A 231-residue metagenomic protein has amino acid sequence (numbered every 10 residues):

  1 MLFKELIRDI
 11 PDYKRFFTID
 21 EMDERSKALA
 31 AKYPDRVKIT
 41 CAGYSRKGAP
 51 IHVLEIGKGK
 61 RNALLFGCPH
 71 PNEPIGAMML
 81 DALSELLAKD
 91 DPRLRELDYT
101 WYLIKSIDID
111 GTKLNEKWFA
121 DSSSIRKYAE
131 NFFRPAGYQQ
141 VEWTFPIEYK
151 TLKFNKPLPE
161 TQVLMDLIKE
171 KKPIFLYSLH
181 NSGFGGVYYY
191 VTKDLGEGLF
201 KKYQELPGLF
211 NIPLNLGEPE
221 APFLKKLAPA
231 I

Functional and structural regions predicted by a protein language model:
M1-I51: Short glycine- and acidic-rich boundary segments immediately preceding or forming the N-terminal edge of structured
F17, E21, M78, P159: Conserved active-site and cofactor/substrate-binding residues in soluble primary-metabolism enzymes
S45-P69: Acidic/His- and Gly-rich active-site-bordering loop/insert found across diverse amide/peptide-bond hydrolases
K60-N62, I75, L87-F200, Q204-L209 (+1 more regions): Active-site/substrate-binding loop(s) of hydrolase catalytic cores
H70-M78: Di-metal (Zn2+ and/or Mg2+/Mn2+) metal-binding site signature of metallo-dependent hydrolases with the MBL/beta-CASP
L80-S84: Amphipathic alpha-helical scaffolding segments
F223-K225: Short, surface-exposed recognition loops and adjoining beta-strand edges that mediate ligand/DNA contacts, enriched
A228-I231: Long, well-ordered, tryptophan-enriched scaffold segments
